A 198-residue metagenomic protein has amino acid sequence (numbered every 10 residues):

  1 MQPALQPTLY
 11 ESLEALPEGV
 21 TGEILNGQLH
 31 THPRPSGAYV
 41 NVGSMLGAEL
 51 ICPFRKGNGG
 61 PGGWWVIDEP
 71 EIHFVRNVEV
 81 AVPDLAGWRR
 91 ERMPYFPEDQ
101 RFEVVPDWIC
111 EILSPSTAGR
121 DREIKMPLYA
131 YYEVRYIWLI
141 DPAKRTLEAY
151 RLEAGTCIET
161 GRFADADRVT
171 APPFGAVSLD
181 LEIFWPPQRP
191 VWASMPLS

Functional and structural regions predicted by a protein language model:
M1-S198: Gly/Pro/Ser/Thr-rich low-complexity, intrinsically disordered segments predominantly at protein N-termini
